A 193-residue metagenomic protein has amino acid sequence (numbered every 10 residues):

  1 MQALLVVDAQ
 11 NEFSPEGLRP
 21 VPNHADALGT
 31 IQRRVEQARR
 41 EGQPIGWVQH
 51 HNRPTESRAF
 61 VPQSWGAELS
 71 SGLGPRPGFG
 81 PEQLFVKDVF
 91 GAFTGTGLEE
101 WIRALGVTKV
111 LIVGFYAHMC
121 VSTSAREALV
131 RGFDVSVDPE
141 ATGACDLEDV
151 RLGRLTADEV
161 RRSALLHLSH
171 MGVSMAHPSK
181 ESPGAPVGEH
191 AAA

Functional and structural regions predicted by a protein language model:
M1-A9: Short coil-to-beta-strand
Q2-A3, T30-E41, R58-A193: Active-site-adjacent betaalpha module
V7, P44-H50, D138: Short beta-strand segments at enzyme active-site cores
E12: Residues immediately C-terminal
P15-R19, E148-V150: Short acidic, glycine/proline-rich loop/turn micro-motifs
G17-W47: A short alpha/beta connector and helix-capping loop motif
H50-N52, H118: Histidine-centered active-site/metal-ligand motif
T55: Phosphate- and other anionic-substrate recognition elements at nucleic-acid/protein interfaces
